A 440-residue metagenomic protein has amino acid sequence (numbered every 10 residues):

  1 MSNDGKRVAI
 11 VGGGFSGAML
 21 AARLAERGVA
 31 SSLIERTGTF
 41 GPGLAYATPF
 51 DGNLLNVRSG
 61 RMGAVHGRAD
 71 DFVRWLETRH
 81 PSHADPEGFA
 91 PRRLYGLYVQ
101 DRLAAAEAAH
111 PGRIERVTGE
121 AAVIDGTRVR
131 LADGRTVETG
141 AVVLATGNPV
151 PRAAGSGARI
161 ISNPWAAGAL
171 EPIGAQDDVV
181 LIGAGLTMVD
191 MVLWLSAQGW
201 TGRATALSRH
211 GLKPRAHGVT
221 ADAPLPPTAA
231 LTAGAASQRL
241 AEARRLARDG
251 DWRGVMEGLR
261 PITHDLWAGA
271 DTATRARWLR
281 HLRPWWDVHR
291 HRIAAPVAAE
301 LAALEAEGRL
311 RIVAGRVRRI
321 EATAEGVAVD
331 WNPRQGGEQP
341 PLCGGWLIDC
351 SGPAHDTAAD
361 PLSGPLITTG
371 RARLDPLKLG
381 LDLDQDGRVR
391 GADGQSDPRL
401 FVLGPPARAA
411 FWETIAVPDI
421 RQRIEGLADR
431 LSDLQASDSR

Functional and structural regions predicted by a protein language model:
S2-G38, L44, S82-A230, A241-Q435: Flavin (primarily FAD) cofactor-binding/catalytic cores of flavoenzymes
T39, G60, A64-G67, P81 (+1 more regions): Short helix-loop boundary/capping segments at the starts of domains
A47-D71, D222-A236: N-terminal glycine-rich dinucleotide-binding loop that anchors FAD/FMN and/or NAD(P) in oxidoreductases
F50, L76, V99-R102: Generic alpha-helical secondary structure signal
L54-N56, V73-E77, S82: Catalytic-loop region of hydrolases
R68-L76, S396-V402: Short coil-to-beta-strand
A436-R440: A short, highly charged, low-complexity intrinsically disordered segment
